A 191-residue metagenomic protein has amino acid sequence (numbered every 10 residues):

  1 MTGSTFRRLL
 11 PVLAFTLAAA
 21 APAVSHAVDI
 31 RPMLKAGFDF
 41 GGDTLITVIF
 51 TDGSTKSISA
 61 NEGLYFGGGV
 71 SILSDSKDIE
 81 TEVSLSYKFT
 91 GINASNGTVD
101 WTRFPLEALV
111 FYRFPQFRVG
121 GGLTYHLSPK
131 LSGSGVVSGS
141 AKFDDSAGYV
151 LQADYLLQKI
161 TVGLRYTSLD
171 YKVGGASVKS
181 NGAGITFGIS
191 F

Functional and structural regions predicted by a protein language model:
M1-D29: Cleavable N-terminal export/targeting peptides
V24-E80, F89, L169, S180-G182: Short glycine/proline- and aromatic-enriched beta-strand/turn motifs that initiate or cap beta-hairpins
I30, G41-F50, S54-K56, G139-F191: Predominantly the C-terminal beta-signal and adjacent terminal strand-loop region of outer-membrane beta-barrel
P32-A36, G68, T81-L85, A108-V110 (+4 more regions): Membrane-embedded beta-strand positions of outer-membrane beta-barrel proteins
F38-T44, L64, I72-S74, L85-G91 (+5 more regions): Transmembrane beta-strands of outer-membrane beta-barrel pores
I46-V48, S95-V99, L131-G135, A176: Outer-membrane beta-barrel and related beta-rich outer-membrane complex signature in Gram-negative bacteria
T90-F117: Helix-adjacent hinge/juxtasegments
V119, L127-F143: A subset of solvent-exposed loop/turn segments in beta-rich extracellular surface proteins, enriched in glycine
